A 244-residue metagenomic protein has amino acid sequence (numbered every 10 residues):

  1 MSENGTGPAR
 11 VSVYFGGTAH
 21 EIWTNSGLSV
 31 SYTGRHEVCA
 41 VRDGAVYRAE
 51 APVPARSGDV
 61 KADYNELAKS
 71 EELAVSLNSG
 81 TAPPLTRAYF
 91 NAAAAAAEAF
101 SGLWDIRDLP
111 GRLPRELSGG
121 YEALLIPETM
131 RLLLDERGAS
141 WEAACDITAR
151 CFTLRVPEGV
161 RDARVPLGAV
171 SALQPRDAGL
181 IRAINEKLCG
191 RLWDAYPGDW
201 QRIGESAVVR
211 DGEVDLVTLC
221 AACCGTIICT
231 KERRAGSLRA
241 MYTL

Functional and structural regions predicted by a protein language model:
M1-L244: A conserved ligand/cofactor-binding region detector
